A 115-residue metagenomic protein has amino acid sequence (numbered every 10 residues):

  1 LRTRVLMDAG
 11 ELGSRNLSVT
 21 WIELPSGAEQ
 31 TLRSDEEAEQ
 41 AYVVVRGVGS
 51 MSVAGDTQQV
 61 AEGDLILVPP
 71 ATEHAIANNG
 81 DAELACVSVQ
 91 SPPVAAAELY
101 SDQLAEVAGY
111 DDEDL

Functional and structural regions predicted by a protein language model:
L1-L32, A38: A short glycine-rich, His/Asp/Glu-containing loop-to-beta-strand
L12-R15, L24-E29, V48-S50, T57 (+1 more regions): Short, charged/polar surface micro-motifs in flexible loops or helix N-caps
T20-I22, D64, H74: Hydrophobic/aromatic beta-strand elements that line small-molecule binding cavities or substrate pockets in beta-rich
W21-P25, S34-V53, V89: Short, conserved beta-strand element in jelly-roll/cupin
A28, E37-A38, D56, T72-E73 (+1 more regions): A generic "binding-loop/recognition-motif" signal
T31-L32, M51-S52, V68, H74-G80: Short beta-strand His + acidic residue motifs that chelate non-heme Fe in jelly-roll/DSBH and cupin folds
A41, G55-P70: Short acidic-glycine-tyrosine-enriched beta hairpin
A75-L115: Double-stranded beta-helix
